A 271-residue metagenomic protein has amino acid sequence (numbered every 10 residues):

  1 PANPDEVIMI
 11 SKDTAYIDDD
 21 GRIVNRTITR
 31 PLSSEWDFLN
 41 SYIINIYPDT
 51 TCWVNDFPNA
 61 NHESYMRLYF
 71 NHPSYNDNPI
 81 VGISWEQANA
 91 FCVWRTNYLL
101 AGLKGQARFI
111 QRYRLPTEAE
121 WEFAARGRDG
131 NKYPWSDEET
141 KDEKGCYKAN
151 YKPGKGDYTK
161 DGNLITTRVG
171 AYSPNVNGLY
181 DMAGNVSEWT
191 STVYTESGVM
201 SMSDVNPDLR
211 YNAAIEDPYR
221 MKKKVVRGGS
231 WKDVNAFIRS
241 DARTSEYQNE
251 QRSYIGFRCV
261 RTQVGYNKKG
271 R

Functional and structural regions predicted by a protein language model:
A2, D19, V264-R271: Sec-dependent signal peptide cleavage junction
A2-V24: Long intrinsically disordered, low-complexity regions that are acidic and Ser/Thr-rich
E6, D13-T14, T27, S33 (+1 more regions): Coil residues (strongly favoring Ser/Thr
P31-D241, K268-R271: Functional-site microenvironments in short loops/helix caps that host divalent-cation chemistry
Y219, E250-R252: Short coil/turn motifs at beta-sheet boundaries
S253-K269: Short, structured beta-strand segments at or near domain termini in extracellular proteins/domains
